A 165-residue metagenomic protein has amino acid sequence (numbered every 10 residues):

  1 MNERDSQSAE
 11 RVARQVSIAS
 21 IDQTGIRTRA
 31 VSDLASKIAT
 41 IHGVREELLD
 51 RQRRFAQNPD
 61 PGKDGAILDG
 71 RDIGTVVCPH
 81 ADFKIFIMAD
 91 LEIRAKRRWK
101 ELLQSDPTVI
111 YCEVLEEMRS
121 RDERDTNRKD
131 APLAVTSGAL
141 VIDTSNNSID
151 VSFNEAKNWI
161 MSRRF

Functional and structural regions predicted by a protein language model:
M1-D64, T75, E92, K96 (+4 more regions): ATP-dependent small-molecule kinase phosphotransfer cores that center on conserved nucleotide phosphate-binding segments
G70-I73: Short, polar loop motifs at secondary-structure junctions
T75, H80-A81: Phosphate-binding loop of NTP-binding sites
H80, F86-L115: Gly/Ser/Thr-rich active-site loops/lids in small-molecule metabolic enzymes that frequently grip phosphoryl groups
F83, A134-I149: Phosphate-binding beta-loop-alpha motif at adenosine-nucleotide cofactor sites
E155-R163: C-terminal alpha-helix
